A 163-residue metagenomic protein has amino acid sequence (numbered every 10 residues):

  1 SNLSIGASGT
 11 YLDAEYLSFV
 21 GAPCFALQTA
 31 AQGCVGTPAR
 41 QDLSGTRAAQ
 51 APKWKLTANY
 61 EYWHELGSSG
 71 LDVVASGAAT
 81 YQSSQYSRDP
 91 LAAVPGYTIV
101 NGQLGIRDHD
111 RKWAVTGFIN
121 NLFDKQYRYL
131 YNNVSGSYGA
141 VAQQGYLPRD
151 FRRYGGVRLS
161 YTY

Functional and structural regions predicted by a protein language model:
S1-R88, S160-T162: Gram-negative outer-membrane beta-barrel transporters
G21-A31, L91-Y97, Y131-A140: Flexible, surface-exposed loop regions and adjacent strand-edge segments of Gram-negative outer-membrane beta-barrel
Q50-L56, G96-V100, F151-G155: Residues that define the transmembrane beta-barrel architecture of outer-membrane proteins
A58, Y62, T98-I106, V157: Feature captures outer-membrane beta-barrel proteins of Gram-negative bacteria and organelles
L66, A92, Y146-P148: Short proline/glycine-enriched turn/loop segments at secondary-structure junctions
D72-V74, Y97-N101, D110-A114, Y154: Active-site lining segments that contact anionic ligands and/or coordinate catalytic metals
T80-R88, I106-Y163: C-terminal beta-signal and adjacent terminal beta-strands/loops of Gram-negative outer-membrane beta-barrel proteins
R88-A93, N101-L104: Short, glycine/charged-rich beta-strand-loop motifs at protein surfaces that mediate ligand recognition and catalysis
